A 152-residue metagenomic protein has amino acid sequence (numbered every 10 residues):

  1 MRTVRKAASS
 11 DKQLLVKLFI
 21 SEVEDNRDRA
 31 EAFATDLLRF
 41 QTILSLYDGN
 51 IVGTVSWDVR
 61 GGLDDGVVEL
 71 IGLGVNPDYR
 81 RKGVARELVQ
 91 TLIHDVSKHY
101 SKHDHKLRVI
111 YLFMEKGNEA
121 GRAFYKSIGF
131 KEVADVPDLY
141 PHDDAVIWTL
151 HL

Functional and structural regions predicted by a protein language model:
R2, S9-D78, V89-T91, D95-K102 (+1 more regions): Acetyl-CoA-dependent GNAT
F40-T42, D143-I147: Short hydrophobic/aromatic beta-strand or adjacent loop that forms the aromatic wall/cage of a ligand/substrate-binding
N76-Q90, H103-D104, E115-A123, S127: Conserved glycine-rich acetyl-CoA-binding loop
D95, E132, L150-L152: Acyl-donor-binding surface of acyltransferase catalytic domains
H103-R122, D138-D143, H151: Conserved beta-strand-loop-alpha-helix junction that forms the acyl-donor binding cleft
Y125-D135: Conserved acetyl-CoA-binding loop of GNAT-fold acetyltransferases
